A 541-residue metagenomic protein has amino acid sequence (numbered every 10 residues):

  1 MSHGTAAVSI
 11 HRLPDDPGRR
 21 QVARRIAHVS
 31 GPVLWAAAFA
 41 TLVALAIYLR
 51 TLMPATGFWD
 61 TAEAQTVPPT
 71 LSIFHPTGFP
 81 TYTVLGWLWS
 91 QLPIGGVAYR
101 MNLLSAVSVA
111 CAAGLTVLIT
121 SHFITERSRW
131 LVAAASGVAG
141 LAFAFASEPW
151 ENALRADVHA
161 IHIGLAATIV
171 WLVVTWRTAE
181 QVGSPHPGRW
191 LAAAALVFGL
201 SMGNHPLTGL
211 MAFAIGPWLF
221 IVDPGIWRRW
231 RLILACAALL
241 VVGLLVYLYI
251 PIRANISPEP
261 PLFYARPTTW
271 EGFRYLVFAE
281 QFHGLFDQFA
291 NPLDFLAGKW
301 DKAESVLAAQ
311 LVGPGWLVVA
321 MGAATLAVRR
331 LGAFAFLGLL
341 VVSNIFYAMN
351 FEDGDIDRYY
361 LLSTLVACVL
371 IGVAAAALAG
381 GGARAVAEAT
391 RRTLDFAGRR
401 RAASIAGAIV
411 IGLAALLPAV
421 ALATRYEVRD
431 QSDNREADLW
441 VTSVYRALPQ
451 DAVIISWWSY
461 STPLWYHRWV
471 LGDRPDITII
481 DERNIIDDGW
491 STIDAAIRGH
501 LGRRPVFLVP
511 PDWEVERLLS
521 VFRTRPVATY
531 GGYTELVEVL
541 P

Functional and structural regions predicted by a protein language model:
L34-A37, T116-F145, V182-R189, A335 (+2 more regions): Transmembrane-helix signature of polytopic, membrane-embedded enzymes that assemble or transfer cell-envelope glycans
A38, L103-R127, T168-L172, M321 (+1 more regions): Transmembrane-helix motifs of polytopic, lipid-linked glycan transferases
L49-R50, G95-N102, S136-I163, G199 (+4 more regions): Aromatic- and kink-enriched transmembrane "portal" helix at the membrane-lumen/periplasm boundary that abuts
V67-T70, A139-L141, H186-N204, A214-G216: Membrane-interface alpha helices of multi-pass inner-membrane proteins
I124-W130, I169-L191, F198-S201, L219-G225: Membrane-interface transmembrane helices that cradle and orient dolichyl/undecaprenyl
A146, G407-N434: Transmembrane alpha-helical segments
R177-T178, G183, L210-V241: Perimembrane helix-loop-helix junctions
A308-L331: Hydrophobic, aromatic-rich transmembrane alpha-helices and their immediate juxtamembrane boundary segments
